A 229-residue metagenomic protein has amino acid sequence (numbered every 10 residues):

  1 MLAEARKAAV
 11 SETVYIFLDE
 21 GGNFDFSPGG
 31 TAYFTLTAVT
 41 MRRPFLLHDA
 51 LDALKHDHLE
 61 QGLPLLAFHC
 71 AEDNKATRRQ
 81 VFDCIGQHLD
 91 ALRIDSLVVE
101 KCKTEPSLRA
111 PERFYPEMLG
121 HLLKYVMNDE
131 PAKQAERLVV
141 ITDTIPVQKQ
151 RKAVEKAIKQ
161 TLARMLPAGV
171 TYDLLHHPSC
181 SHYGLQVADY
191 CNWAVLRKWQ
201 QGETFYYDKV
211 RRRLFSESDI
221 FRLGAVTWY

Functional and structural regions predicted by a protein language model:
M1-Y229: Phosphate-ester processing/binding pockets and catalytic centers
